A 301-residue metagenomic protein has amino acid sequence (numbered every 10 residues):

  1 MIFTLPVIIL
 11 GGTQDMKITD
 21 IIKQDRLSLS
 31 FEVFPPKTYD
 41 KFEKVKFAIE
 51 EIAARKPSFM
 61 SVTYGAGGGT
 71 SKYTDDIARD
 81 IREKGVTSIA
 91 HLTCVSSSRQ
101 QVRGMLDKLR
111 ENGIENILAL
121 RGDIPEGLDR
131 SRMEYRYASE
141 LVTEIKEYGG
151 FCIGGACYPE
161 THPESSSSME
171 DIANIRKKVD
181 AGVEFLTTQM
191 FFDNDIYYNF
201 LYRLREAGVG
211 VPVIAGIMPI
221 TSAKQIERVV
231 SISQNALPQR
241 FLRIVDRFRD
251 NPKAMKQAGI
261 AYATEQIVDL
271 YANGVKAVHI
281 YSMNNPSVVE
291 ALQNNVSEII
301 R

Functional and structural regions predicted by a protein language model:
M1-D15: Short, Lys/Arg-enriched N-terminal segments with co-localized hydrophobic residues within the first ~10-30 amino acids
G12-F31, T38, R301: N-terminal amphipathic alpha-helix/helix-capping segment at the start of soluble metabolic enzymes
M16-T19, F42-E50, G67-V86: Glycine-rich, positively charged N-terminal anion/phosphate-binding segment
S28-K44, S88-Q100, G154-E170, F248-A261: Active-site mouth loops of central-metabolism enzymes
E32, M60, L109, K178 (+3 more regions): Conserved, mostly hydrophobic/aromatic
V33-P36, T63-G67, H91-S97, G122-I124 (+5 more regions): Active-site beta-loop-alpha junctions enriched in small/polar residues
F42, G68-R79, S98-G104, I124-E144 (+3 more regions): Active-site-adjacent beta->alpha loops and helix N-cap segments on the catalytic face of soluble alpha/beta enzymes
M133-Y158, G208-I260, E265, N295-R301: Active-site pocket-lining/capping segments in soluble small-molecule metabolic enzymes
